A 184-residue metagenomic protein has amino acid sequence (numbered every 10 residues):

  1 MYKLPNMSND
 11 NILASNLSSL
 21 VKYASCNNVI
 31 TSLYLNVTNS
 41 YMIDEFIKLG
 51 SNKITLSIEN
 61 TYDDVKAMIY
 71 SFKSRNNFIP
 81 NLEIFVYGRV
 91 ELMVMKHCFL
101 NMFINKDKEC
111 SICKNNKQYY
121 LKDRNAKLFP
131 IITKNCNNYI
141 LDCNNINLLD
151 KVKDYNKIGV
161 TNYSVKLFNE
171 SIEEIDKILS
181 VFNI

Functional and structural regions predicted by a protein language model:
M1-I184: Active-site pocket-lining/capping segments in soluble small-molecule metabolic enzymes
